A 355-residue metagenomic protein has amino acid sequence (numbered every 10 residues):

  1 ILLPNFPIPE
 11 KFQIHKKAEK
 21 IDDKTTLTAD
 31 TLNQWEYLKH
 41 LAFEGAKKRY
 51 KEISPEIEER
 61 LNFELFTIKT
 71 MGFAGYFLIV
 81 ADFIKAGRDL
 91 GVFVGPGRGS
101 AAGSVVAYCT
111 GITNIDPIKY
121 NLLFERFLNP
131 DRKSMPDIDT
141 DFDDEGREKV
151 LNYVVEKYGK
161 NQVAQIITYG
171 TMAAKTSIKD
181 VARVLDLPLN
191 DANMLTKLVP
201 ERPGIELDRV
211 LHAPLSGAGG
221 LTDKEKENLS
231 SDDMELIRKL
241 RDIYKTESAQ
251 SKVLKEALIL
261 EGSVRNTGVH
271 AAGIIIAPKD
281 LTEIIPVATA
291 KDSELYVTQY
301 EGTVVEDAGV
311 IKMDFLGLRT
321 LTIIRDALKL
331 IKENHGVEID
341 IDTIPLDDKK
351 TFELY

Functional and structural regions predicted by a protein language model:
I1-Y355: Alpha-helical scaffold/interaction cores of sigma-54-like transcription cofactors and many family A DNA polymerases
